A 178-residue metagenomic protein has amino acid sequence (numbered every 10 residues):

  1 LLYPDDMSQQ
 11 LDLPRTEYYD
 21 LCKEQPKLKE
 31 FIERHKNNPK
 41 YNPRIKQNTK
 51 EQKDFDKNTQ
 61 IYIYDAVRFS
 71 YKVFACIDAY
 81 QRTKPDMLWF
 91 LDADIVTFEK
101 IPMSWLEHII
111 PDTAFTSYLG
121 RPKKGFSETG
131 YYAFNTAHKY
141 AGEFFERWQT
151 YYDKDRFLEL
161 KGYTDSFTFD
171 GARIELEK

Functional and structural regions predicted by a protein language model:
L2-R82: Active-site-proximal specificity loops/subdomain of glycosyltransferases
Y3-M7, I95, R121, A137: Short beta-alpha junction loops
Y64, R68-S117: GT-A fold catalytic core of metal-dependent nucleotide-sugar glycosyltransferases, centered on the diacidic
K72, L91, S127-G130, D165: Residues that flank catalytic or metal-binding motifs in active/ligand-binding sites
A79, N135-K139: Short loop segments at secondary-structure junctions
L106-T136: Short beta-strand-to-loop element that shapes/binds the nucleotide-sugar donor at the catalytic cleft/hinge
H138-K178: Catalytic core and acceptor-binding pocket of nucleotide-sugar-dependent glycosyltransferases
